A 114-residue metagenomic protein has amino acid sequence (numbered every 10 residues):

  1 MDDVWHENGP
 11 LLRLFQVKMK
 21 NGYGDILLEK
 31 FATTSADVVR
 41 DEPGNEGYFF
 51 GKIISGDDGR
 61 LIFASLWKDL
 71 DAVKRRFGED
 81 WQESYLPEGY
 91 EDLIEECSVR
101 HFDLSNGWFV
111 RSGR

Functional and structural regions predicted by a protein language model:
M1-L11, F49-I62, Y85-R114: Glycine-rich beta-strand-turn "strand-cap" elements at beta-sheet edges
L11-K18, F49-D80: Short, well-ordered beta-strand segments in beta-rich or mixed alpha/beta enzyme and ligand-binding folds
K18-F31: Short, surface-exposed ligand-recognition loops at beta-strand->loop->(often short) alpha-helix junctions that present
K20-G22, L70, L104-G107: Generic structural motif
K30-T33, E79: Residues within well-ordered alpha-helical secondary structure of globular protein domains
T34-V38, G51: A generic secondary-structure signal
D37-E46, L66-H101: An amphipathic, aromatic/His-enriched active-site/gating alpha helix that lines ligand/cofactor pockets
